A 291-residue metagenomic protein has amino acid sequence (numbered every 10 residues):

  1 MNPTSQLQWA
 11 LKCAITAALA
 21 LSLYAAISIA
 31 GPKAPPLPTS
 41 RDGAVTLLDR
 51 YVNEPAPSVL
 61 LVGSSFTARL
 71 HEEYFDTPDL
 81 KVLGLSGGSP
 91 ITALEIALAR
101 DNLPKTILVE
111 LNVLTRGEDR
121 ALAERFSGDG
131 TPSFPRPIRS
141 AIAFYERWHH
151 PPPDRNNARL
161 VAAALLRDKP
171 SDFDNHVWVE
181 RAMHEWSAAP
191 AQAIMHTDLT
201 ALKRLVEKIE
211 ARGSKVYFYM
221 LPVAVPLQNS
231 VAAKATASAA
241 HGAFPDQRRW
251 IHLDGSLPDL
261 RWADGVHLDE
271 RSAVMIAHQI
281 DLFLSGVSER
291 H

Functional and structural regions predicted by a protein language model:
Q8-G31: Hydrophobic membrane-insertion alpha-helices, especially the h-region of bacterial N-terminal signal peptides
A26-T92, I96: Membrane/wall-proximal cationic-aromatic binding patches
V62-S65, L83-L85, E110-N112, Y219-V223 (+1 more regions): Active-site-proximal beta-strand/loop segments in catalytic clefts of secreted hydrolases
F66-S140: Membrane-embedded segments
K81-G84, A188-M195, P226-S230, R261-H267: Second-shell loop/turn segments in exported
L111, R120-R212, Y217: Secreted/periplasmic serine-hydrolase-like ester/acetyl group-modifying domain
D198, Y217-D254: Substrate-gating cap/lid alpha-helix
A237-H291: C-terminal regions of proteins
